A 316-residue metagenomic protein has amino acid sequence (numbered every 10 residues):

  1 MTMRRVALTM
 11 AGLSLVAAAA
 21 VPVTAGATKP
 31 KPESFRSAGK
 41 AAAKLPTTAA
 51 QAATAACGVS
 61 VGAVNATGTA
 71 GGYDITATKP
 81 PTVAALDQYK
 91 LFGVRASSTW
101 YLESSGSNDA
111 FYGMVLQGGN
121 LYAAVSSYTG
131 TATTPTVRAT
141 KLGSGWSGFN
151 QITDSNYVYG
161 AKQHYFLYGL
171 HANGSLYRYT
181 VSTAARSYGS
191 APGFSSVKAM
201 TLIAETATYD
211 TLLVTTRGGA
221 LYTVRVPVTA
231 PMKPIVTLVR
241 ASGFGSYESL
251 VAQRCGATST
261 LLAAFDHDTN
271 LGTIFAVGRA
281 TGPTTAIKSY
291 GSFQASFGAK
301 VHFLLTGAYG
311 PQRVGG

Functional and structural regions predicted by a protein language model:
M1-K29: Secretory targeting and sorting signals
A18-N65: C-terminal region of N-terminal signal peptides and the immediate post-cleavage residues of exported proteins
T28-P30, G256-G316: Hydrophilic extracytoplasmic domains
A42-G58, A85-Y112, T140-Q163, G193-Y209 (+2 more regions): Repeated scaffold domains used in trafficking and secretory/extracellular systems, primarily beta-propellers
G58-V83, D109-T134, H164-F166, N173-T180 (+3 more regions): Structural motif
S127-R186: Short N-terminal edge-element motif at the start of the domain
P135-A139, A184-Y188, I235-V236, P283-I287: Predominantly a core beta-strand signature of beta-propeller blades across repeat-based propeller domains
Y177-E248: Short helix-loop boundary/capping segments
